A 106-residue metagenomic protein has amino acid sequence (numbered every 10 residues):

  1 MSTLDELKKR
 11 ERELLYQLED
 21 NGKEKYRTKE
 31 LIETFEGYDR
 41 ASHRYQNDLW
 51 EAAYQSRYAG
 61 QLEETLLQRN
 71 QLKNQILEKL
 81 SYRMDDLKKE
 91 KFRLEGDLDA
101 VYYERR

Functional and structural regions predicted by a protein language model:
M1-R106: Charge-rich amphipathic alpha-helical interaction elements
